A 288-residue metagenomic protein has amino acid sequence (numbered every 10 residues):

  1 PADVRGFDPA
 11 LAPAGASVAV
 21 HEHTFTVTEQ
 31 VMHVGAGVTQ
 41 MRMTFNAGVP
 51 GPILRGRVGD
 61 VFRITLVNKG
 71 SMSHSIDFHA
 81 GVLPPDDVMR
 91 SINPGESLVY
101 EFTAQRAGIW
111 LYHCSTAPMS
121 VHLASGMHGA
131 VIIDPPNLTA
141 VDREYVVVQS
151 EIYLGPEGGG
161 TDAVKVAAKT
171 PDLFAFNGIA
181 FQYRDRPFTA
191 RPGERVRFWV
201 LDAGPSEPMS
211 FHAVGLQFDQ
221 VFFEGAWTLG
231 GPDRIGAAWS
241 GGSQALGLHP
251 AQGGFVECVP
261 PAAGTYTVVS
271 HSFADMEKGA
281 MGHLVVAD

Functional and structural regions predicted by a protein language model:
P1-D288: Copper-binding active sites and cupredoxin-like electron-transfer domains, recognizing His/Cys-rich ligand loops
